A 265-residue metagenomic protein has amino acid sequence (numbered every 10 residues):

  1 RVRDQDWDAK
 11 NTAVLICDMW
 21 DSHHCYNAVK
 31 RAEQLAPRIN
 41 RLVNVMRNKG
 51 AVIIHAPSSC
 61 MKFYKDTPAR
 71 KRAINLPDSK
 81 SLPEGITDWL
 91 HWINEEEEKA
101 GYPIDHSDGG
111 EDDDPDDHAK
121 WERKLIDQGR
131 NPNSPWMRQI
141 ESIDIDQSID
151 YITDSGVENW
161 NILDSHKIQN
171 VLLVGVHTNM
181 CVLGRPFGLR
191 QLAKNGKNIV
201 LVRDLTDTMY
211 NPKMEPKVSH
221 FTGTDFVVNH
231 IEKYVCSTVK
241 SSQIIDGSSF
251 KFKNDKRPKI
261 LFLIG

Functional and structural regions predicted by a protein language model:
R1-A13, K30-A32, R41-N44, N48-G50 (+2 more regions): Active-site-adjacent betaalpha module
V14-C17, L263: Short hydrophobic beta-strand that contains or immediately precedes a catalytic carboxylate
C17, I54-A56, V174: Active-site neighborhood of phospho(di)ester-bond hydrolases with catalytic His/Asp-centered motifs
W20-C25: Short acidic, Gly/Ser-rich segments with clustered Asp/Glu that frequently serve as metal-coordination loops in enzyme
L35: Cell-envelope/glycan interface and biosynthesis
A56, V202, L263: A cross-family glycoside hydrolase active-site/sugar-binding cleft signature
T67-K71: Glycine-rich loop at the start of a catalytic domain that most often binds anionic cofactors/ligands
P258-G265: Aromatic-Pro/Gly-enriched surface loop or interdomain linker that acts as a lid/target-recognition segment
